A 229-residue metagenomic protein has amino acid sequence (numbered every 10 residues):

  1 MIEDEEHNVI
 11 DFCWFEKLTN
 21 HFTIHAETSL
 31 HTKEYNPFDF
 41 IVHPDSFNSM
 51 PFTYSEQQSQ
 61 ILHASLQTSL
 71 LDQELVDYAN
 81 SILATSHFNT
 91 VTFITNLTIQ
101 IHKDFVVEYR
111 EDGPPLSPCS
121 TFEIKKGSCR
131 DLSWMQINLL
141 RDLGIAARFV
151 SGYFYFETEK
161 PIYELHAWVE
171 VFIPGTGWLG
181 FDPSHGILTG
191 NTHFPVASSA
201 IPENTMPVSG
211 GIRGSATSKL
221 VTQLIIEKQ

Functional and structural regions predicted by a protein language model:
M1-D39, P44-F47: Intrinsically disordered, low-complexity N-terminal segments that are enriched in acidic
E5-I10, S117, T176, N191: Residue-level signal for pocket-adjacent positions within structured domains
T19-H25, E164, T217-K219: A general secondary-structure signal for short beta-strands and their flanking turns/coil in non-transmembrane regions
I24-A26, V169, T222: Hydrophobic residues positioned within well-ordered beta-strands of beta-sheet architectures
L30-E34, I173-G175, K228: Non-catalytic surface loops within mature trypsin-like serine protease
T32, S46, M50-G127, M135 (+3 more regions): Secondary-structure boundary elements
E34-P37, Y109, L140, G144: Long, hydrophobic, amphipathic alpha-helical segments used as structural scaffolds
I99, D131-A216: Hydrophobic/aromatic-rich core segments of domains that either
